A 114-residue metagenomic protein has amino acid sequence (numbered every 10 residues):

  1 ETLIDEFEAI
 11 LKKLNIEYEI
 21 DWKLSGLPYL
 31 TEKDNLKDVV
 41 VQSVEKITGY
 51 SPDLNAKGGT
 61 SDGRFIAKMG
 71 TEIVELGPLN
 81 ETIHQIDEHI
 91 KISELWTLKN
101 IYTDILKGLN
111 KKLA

Functional and structural regions predicted by a protein language model:
E1-A114: Metal-dependent amide/peptide-bond hydrolase catalytic core, centered on the "pita-bread" metallohydrolase fold
